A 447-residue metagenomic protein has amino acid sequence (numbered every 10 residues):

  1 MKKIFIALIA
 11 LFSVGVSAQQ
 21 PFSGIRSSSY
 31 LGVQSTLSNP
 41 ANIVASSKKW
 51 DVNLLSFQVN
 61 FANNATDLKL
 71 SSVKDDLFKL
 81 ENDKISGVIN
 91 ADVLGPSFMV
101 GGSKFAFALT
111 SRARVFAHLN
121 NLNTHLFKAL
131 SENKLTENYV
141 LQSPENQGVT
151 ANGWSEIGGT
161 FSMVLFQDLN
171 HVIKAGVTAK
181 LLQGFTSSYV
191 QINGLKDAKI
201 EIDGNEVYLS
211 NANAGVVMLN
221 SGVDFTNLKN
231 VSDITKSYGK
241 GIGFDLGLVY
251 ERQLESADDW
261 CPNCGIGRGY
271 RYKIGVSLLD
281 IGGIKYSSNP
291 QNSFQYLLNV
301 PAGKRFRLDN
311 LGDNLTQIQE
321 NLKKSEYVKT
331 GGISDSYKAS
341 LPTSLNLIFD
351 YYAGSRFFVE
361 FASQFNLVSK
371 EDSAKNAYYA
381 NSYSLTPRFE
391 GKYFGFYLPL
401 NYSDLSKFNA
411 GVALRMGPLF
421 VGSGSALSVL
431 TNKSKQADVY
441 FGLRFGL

Functional and structural regions predicted by a protein language model:
I4-S13: Sec-dependent N-terminal signal peptides
V14-A18: Sec/Tat signal peptide C-region and signal peptidase I cleavage site
Q19-L447: Subset of outer-membrane beta-barrel
